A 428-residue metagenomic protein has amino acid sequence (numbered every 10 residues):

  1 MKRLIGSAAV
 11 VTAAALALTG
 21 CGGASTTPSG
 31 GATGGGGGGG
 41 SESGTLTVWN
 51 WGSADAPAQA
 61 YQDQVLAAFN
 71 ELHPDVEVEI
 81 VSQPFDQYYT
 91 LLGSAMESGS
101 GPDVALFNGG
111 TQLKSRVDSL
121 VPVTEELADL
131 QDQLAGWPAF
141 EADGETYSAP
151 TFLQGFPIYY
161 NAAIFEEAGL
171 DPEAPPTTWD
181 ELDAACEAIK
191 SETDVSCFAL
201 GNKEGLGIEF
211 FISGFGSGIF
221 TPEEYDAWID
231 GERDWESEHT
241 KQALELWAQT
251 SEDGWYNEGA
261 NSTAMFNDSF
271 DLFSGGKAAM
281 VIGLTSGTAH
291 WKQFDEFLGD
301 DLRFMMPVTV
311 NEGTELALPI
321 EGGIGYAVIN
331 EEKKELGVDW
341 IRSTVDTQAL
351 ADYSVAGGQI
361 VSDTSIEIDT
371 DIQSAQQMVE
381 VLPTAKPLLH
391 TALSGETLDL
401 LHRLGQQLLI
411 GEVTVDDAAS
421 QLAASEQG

Functional and structural regions predicted by a protein language model:
M1-T47, E71, L127, S420 (+1 more regions): Short, low-complexity disordered leader/linker segments with a strong preference for bacterial N-terminal type II
A24, N108-P157, D369-T370: Hinge/lid segment of periplasmic solute-binding proteins
A67, E71, A168, D253-W255 (+1 more regions): Extracytoplasmic/periplasmic substrate-recognition and gating elements
A67-L134, E166-G169, D271, A279-M280 (+1 more regions): Extracytoplasmic "Venus flytrap"/periplasmic binding protein-like
R116-V117, W137-A174, D183, L200-W228 (+3 more regions): Periplasmic solute-binding protein
T124-G136, P175-T177, F198, N202 (+4 more regions): Short, solvent-exposed loop/beta-turn-alpha elements that line the ligand-binding surface or hinge of extracytoplasmic
C186-E187, I229-N261: Glycine-centered hinge/linker elements that transmit conformational signals in sensory and ligand-binding systems
I320, A356-I360, S374-E426: C-terminal capping/gating helix-and-loop segments adjacent to ligand/active sites or protein-protein/ligand interfaces
